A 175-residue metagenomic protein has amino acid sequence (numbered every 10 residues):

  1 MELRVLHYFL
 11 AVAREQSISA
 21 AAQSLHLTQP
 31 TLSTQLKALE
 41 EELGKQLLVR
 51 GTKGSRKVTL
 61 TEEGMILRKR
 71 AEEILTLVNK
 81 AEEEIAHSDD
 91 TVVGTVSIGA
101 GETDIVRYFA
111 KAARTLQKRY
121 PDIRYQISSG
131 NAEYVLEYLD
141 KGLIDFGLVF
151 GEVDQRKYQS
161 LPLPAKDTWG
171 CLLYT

Functional and structural regions predicted by a protein language model:
M1-E15, S33, M65, L75: Short alpha-helical elements of helix-turn-helix
V12-P30: Short helix-boundary/capping micro-motifs
E15, S24, A38-Q46, R119: Residue cluster at the C-terminal edge of the helix-turn-helix DNA-binding motif
T28, Q35-A38, A112: Residues within the DNA-recognition helix of helix-turn-helix
E40-E62: A short LG(V/I)-centered, amphipathic sequence patch enriched for acidic residue(s) preceding the LG motif
E42-L43, L67-D89: Alpha-helical linker/hinge and terminal dimerization helices associated with HTH transcriptional regulators
V93-R156: Central regulatory/effector-binding core of bacterial HTH transcription factors
Y174-T175: Conserved small/polar residues in nucleotide/adenosyl-binding loops
